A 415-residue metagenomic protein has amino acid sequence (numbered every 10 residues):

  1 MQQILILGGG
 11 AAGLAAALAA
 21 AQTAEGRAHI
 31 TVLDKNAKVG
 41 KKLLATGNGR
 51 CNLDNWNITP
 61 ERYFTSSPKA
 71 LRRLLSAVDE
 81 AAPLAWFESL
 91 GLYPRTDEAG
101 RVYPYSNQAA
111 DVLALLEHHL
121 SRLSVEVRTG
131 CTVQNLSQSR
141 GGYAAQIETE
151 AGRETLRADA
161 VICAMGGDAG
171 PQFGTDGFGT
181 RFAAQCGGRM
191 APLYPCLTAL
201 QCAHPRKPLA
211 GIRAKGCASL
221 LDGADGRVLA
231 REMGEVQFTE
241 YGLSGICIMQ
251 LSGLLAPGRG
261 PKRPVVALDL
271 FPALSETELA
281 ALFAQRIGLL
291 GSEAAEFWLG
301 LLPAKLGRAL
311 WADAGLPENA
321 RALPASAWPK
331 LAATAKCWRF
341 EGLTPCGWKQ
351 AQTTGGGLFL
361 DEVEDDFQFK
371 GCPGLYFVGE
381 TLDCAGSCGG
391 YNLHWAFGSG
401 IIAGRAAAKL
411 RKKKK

Functional and structural regions predicted by a protein language model:
M1-A12, T31: Beta1/beta-strand and adjacent pyrophosphate-binding region of the FAD-binding site in flavoprotein oxidoreductases
L5-L7, L33, V133, T155-Q172 (+4 more regions): Short hydrophobic core segments
A21-N48: Glycine-rich FAD pyrophosphate-binding loop
A37-V39, L44-A45, L53, N57-P60 (+2 more regions): An anion/pyrophosphate-binding glycine-rich loop and adjacent beta-alpha core in soluble alpha-beta enzymes
N48-T96: Glycine-rich active-site loop/strand segments that organize a redox cofactor
T129, R308-A385: A glycine-rich dinucleotide-binding beta-alpha-beta segment and adjacent secondary-structure elements that constitute
T129-G142: A conserved short coil-to-beta-strand element within the FAD-binding core of flavoproteins
A160-R206: Glycine-rich loop(s) and the adjacent beta-strand/alpha-helix scaffold that form part
